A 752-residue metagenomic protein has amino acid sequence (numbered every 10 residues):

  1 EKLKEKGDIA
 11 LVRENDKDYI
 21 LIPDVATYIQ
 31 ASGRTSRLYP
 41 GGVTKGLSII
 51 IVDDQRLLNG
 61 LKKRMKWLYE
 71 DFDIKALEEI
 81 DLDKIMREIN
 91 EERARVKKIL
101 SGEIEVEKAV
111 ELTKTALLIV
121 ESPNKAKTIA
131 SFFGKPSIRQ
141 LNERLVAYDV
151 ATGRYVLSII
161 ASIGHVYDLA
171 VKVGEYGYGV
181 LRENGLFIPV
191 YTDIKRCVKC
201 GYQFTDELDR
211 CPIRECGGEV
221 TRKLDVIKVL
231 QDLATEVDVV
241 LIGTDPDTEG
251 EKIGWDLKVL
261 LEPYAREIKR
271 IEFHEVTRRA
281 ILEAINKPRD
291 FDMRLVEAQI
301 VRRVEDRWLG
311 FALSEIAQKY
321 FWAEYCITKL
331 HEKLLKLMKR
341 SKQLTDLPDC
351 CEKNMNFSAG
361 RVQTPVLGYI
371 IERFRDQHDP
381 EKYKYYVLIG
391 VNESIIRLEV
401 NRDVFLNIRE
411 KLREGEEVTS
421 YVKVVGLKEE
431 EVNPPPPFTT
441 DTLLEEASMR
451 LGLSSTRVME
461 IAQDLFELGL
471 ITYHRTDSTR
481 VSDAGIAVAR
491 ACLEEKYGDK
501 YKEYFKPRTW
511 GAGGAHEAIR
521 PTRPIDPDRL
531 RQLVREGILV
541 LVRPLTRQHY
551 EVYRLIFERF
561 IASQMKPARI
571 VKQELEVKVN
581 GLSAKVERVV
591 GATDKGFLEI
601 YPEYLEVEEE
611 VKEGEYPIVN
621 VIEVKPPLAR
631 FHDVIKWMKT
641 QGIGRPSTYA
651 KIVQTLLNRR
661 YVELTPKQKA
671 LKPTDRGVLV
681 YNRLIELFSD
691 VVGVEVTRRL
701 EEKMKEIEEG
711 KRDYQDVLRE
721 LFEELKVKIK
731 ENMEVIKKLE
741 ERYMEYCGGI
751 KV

Functional and structural regions predicted by a protein language model:
L3-I9, L21-Q30, R34-M65: Conserved segment of the helicase C-terminal RecA-like domain
V12-D18, G46-I50, L112-A116, V198-K199 (+10 more regions): Short hinge/gating elements
I49, D53-D54, E70-E105: Non-catalytic, charged low-complexity extensions flanking SF2 helicase motor domains
E78-M86, L100-E105, E111, L208 (+3 more regions): C-terminal or mid-to-C-terminal helical accessory/interaction module adjacent to the motor/catalytic core
K108-E315, F321, P365, E606 (+1 more regions): Intrinsically disordered, low-complexity regulatory segments
R154-I159, V166-T192, K199, L347-E467 (+6 more regions): Long, highly charged, low-complexity internal segments
T472-G498, K651-F688: Accessory beta->alpha helical hairpin/"wing" motif in late/C-terminal subdomains of nucleic-acid enzymes
D499-T522, D690-I736: Leucine-rich, amphipathic alpha-helical/linker segments
